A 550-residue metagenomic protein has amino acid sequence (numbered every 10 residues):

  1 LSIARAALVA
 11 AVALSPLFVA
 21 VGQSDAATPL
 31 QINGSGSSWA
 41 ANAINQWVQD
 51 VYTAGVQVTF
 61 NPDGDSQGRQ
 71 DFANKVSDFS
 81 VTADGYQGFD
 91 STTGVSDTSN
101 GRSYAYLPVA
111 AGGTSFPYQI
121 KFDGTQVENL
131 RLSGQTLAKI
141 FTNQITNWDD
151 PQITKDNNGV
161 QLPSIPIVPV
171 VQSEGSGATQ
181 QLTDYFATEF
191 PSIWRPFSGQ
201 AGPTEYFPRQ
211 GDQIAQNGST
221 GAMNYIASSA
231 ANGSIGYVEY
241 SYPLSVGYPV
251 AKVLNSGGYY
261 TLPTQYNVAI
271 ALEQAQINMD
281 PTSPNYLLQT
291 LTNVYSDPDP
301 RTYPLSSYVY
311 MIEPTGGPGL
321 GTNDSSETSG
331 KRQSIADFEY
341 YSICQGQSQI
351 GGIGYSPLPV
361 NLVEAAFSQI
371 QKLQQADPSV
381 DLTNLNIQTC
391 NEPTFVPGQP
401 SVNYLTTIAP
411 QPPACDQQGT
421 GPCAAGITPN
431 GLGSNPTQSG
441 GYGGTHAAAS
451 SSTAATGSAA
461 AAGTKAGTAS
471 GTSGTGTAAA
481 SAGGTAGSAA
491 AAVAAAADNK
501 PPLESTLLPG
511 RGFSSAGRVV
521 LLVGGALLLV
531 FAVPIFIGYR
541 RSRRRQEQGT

Functional and structural regions predicted by a protein language model:
L1-S2: N-terminal secretory signal peptides that target proteins for export/translocation
A7-F18: Bacterial N-terminal signal peptides
G22-R541, G549: Flexible loop/hinge segments at secondary-structure junctions
